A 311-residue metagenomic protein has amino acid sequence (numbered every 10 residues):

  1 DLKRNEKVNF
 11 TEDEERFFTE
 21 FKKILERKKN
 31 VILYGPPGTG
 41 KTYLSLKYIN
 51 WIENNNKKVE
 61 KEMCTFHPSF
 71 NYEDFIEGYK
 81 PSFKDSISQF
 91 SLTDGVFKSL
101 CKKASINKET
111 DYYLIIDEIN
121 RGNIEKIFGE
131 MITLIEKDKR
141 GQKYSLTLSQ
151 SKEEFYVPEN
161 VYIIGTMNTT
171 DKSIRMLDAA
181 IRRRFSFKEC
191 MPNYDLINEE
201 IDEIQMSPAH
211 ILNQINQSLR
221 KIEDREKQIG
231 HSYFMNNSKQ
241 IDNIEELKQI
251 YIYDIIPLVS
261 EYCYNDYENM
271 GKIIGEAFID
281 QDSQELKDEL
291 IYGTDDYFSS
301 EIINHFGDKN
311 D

Functional and structural regions predicted by a protein language model:
D1-D224, K239-Y253, P257-S260, Y264-Q281 (+2 more regions): AAA+ P-loop NTPase catalytic core and its hallmark functional loops
